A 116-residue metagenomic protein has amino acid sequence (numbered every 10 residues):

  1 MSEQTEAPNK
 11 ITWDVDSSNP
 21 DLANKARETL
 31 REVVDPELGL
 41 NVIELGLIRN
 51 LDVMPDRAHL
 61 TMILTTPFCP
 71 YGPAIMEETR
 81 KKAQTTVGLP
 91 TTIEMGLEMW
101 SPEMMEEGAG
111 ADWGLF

Functional and structural regions predicted by a protein language model:
M1-F116: Domain-level signature for proteins that mediate thiol-based redox and metal-cofactor handling
